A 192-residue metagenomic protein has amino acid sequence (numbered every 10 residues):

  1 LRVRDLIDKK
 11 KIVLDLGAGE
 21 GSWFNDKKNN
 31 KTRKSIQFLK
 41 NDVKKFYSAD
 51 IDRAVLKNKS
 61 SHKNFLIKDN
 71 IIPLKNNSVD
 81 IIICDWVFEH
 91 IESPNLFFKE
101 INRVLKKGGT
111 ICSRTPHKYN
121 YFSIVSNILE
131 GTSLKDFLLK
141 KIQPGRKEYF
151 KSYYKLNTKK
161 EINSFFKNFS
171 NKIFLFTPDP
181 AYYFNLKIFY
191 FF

Functional and structural regions predicted by a protein language model:
L1-L6: Class I SAM-dependent methyltransferase Rossmann-like catalytic core, especially the SAM/SAH-binding loop
K11-I124: Conserved SAM-binding loop
E92-E100, T110-F192: S-adenosyl-L-methionine-dependent methyltransferase catalytic module, highlighting the catalytic core
